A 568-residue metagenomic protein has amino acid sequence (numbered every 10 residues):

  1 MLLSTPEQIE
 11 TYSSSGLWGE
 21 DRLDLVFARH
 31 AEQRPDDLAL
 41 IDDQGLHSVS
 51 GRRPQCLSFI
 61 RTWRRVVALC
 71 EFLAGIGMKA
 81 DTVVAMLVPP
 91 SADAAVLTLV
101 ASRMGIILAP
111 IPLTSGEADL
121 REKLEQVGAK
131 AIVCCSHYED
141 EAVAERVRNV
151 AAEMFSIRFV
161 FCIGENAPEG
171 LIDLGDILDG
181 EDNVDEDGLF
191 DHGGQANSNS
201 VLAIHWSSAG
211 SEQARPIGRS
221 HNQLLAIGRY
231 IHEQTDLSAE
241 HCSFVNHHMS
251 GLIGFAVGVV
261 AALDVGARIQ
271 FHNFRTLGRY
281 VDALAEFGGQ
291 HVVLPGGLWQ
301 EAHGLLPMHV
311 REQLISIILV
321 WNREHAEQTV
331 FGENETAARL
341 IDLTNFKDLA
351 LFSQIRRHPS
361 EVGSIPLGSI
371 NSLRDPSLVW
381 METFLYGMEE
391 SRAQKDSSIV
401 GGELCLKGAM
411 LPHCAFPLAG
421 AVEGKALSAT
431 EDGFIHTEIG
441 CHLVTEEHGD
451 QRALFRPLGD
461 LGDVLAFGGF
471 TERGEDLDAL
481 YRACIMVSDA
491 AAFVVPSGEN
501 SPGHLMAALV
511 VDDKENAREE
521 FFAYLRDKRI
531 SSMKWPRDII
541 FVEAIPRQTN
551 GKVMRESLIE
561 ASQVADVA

Functional and structural regions predicted by a protein language model:
M1-L57, R61-A74, A167, L189-A196 (+2 more regions): N-lobe entry segment of adenylate-forming
S15-G19, A39-S91, A95-L99, D119-R121 (+2 more regions): Conserved AMP-binding/adenylate-forming core of the ANL superfamily
P35-L38, C162, A167-P168, D179-I227 (+2 more regions): Conserved pre-ATP/AMP-binding loop-to-beta segment of ANL
I106-D176, L284-G289, V293-Q313: Structural core segment of the AMP-binding/adenylate-forming
R121-E125, I132-C134, G408, K425-K534 (+1 more regions): AMP-binding/adenylate-forming catalytic core of the ANL superfamily
C162-I163, I530-V553: AMP-binding/adenylate-forming catalytic domain of the ANL superfamily
G175-G180, H291-V293, H303-K395: Gly/Ser/Thr-rich phosphate-binding loop
A226-C242, S250-H291: Conserved AMP-binding/adenylation subdomain of ANL enzymes
